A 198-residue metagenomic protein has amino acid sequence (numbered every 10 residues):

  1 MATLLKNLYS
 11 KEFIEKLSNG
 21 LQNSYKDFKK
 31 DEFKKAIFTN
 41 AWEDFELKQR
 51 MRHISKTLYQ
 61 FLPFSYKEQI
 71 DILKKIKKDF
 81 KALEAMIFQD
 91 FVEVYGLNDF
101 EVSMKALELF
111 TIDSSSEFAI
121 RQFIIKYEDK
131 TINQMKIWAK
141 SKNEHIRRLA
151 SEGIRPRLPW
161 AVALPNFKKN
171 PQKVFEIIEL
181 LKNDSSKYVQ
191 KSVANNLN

Functional and structural regions predicted by a protein language model:
M1-N198: Surface-facing alpha-helical segments and adjacent helix-coil boundary elements at the starts of domains
